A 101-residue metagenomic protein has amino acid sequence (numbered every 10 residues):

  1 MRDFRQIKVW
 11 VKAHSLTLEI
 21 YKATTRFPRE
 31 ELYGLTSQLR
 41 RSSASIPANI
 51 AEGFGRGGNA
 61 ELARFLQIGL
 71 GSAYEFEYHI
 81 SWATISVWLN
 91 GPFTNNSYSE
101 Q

Functional and structural regions predicted by a protein language model:
M1-Q101: Amphipathic alpha-helical assembly/interaction segments
